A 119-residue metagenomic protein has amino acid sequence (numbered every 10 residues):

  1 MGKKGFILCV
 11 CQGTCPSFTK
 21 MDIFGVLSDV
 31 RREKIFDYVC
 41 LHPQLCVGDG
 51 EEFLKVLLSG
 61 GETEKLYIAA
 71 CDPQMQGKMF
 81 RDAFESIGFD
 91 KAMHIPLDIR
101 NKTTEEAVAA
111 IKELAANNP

Functional and structural regions predicted by a protein language model:
M1-P119: Iron-sulfur-associated redox domains of electron-transfer enzymes in respiratory and anaerobic energy metabolism
